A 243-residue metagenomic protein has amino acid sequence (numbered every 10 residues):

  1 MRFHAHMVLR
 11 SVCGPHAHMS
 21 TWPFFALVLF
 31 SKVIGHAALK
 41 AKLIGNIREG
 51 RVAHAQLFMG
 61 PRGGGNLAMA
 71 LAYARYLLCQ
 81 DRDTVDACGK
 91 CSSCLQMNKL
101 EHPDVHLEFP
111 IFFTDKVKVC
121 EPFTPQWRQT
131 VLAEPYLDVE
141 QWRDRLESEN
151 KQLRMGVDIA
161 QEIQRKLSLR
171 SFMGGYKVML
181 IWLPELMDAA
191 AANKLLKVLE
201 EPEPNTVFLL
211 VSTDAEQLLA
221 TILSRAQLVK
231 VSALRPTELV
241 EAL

Functional and structural regions predicted by a protein language model:
A5-M7, G14-M19, A26: Short hydrophobic alpha-helical segments enriched in small aliphatic residues
L29-A190: Clamp-loader machinery-focused feature within the broader ASCE/P-loop NTPase space
M173-V178, E203-L209: Loop/turn-to-beta-strand initiation segments
W182-L183, L210-A215, R235: A short beta-strand-to-loop transition that corresponds to the Sensor-1 phosphate-sensing loop of AAA+ P-loop ATPases
A189-A190, P204, A220: Conserved D-loop-proximal element of ABC-family nucleotide-binding domains
K194-L199, A215-R225: Short regulatory helix/loop adjacent to the ATP-binding pocket of P-loop NTPases
R225, E241-L243: Conserved AAA+ ATPase "sensor/coupling" helix adjacent to the nucleotide-binding pocket
L228-T237: Conserved AAA+ ATPase "SRH/arginine-finger" region at the nucleotide-binding site
